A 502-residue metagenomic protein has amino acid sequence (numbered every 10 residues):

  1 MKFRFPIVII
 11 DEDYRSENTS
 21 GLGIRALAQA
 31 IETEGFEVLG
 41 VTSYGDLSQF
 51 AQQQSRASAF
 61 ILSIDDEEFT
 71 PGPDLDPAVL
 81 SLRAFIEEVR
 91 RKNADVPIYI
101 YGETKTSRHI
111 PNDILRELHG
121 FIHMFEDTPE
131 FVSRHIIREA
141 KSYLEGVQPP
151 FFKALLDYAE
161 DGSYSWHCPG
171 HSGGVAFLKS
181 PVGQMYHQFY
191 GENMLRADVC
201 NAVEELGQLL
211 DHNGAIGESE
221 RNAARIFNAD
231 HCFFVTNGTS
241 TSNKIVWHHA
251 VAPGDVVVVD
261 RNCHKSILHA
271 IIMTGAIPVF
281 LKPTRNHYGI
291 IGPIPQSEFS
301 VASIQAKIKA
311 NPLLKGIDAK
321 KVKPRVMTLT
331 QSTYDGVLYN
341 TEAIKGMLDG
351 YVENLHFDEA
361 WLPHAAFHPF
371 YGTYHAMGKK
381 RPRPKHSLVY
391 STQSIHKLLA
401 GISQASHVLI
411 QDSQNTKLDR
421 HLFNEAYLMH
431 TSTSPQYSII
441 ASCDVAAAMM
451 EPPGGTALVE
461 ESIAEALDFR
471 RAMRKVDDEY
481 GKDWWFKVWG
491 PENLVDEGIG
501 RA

Functional and structural regions predicted by a protein language model:
F3-I31, V38-G40, F60, Y99 (+1 more regions): Conserved acidic segment of CheY-like receiver
I9-S20, T42-Y44, L62-D66, Y101-T104 (+2 more regions): Structural motif
D13-R15, I100-S107, A360-P369: Short beta-alpha junction loops
N18-R25, Y44-S48, R56-D95, K105-H109: Conserved phosphotransfer microenvironments
V41-Y44, F50-Q53, N222-R225, S242-A252 (+3 more regions): Conserved PLP-enzyme active-site core in the AAT-like
G72, G102-F121: Alpha4 helix (beta4-alpha4-beta5 surface) of REC/receiver domains from two-component response regulators
E126-N213: N-terminal "arm"/small-domain region of PLP-dependent enzymes with the aminotransferase-like
E192-T241, M473: Conserved N-terminal alpha-helix of the aminotransferase class I/II PLP-enzyme fold
